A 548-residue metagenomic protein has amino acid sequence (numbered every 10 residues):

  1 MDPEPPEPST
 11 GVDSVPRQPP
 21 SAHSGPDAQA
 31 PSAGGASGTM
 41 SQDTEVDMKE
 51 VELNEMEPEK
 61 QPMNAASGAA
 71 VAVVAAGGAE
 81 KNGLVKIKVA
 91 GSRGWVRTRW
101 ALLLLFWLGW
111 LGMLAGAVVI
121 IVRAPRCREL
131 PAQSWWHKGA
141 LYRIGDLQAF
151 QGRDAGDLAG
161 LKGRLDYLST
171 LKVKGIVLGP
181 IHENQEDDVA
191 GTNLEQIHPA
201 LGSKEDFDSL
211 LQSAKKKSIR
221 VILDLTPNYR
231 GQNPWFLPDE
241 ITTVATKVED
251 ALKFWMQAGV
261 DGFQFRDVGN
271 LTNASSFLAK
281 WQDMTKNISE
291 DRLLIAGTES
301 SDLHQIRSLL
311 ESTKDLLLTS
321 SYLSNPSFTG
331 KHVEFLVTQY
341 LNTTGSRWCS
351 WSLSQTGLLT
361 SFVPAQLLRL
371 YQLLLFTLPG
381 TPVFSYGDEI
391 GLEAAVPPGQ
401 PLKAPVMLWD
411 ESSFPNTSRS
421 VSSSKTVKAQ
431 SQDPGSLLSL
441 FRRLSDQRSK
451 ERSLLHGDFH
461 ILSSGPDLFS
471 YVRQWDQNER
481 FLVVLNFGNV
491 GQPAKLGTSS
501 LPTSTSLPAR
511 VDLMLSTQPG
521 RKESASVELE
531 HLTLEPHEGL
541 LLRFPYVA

Functional and structural regions predicted by a protein language model:
M1-V177, E183, D208-A214, S275-M284 (+5 more regions): Carbohydrate-interacting/catalytic domains
A140-Y142, I176-L178, V221-L223, F263-F265 (+3 more regions): Hydrophobic faces of well-ordered beta-strands that scaffold small-molecule active sites in alpha/beta enzyme cores
D146, P180, L223-Y229, D267-G269 (+3 more regions): A cross-domain feature marking catalytic cores of carbohydrate-active enzymes and several ubiquitous metabolic/repair
A149-G152, L165-S209, I219, R230-P238 (+2 more regions): Aromatic-lined carbohydrate-binding/catalytic grooves of carbohydrate-active enzymes
D154-L168, I241-M256, P364-Q372: Short, acidic/polar
K172-V173, A251, M256-D261, S352 (+1 more regions): Short loop/turn motifs at secondary-structure junctions
Q232, F236-P238, G259, Q282-W409: Conserved alpha/beta catalytic core and glycan-binding cleft of carbohydrate-active enzymes
V244-H304: Active-site neighborhood of glycoside hydrolase catalytic domains
